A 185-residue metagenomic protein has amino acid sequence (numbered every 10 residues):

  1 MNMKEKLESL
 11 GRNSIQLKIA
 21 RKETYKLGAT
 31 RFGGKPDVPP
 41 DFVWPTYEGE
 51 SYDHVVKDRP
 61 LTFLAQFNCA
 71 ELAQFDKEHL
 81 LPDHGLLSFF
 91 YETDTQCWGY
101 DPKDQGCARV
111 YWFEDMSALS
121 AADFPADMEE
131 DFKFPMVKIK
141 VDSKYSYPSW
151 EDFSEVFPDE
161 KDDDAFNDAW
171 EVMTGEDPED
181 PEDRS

Functional and structural regions predicted by a protein language model:
M1-S185: Preference for intrinsically disordered or flexible, low-complexity segments and adjacent hinge/connector residues
